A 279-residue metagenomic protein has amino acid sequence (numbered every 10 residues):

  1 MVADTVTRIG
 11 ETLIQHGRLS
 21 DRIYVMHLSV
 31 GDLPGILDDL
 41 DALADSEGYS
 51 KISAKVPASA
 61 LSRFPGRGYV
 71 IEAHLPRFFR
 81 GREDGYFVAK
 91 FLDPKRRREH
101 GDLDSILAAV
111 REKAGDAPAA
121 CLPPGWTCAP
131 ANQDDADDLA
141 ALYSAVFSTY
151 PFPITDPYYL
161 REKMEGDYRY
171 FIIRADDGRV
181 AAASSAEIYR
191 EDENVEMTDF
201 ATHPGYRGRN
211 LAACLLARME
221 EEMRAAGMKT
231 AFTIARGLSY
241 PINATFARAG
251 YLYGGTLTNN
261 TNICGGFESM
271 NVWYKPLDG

Functional and structural regions predicted by a protein language model:
M1-E47, S53, L61-S62, R82: N-terminal charged segments
T5-R22, A131, A140-P204: A conserved beta-strand-loop-helix scaffold within acyl/acetyltransferase catalytic domains
S20-S29, D102-A109, A114-P153, V272: Short amphipathic alpha-helix that is part of the acyltransferase structural core
D21-L33, F200-G208, R236: A short, internal acetyl-CoA/4′-phosphopantetheine-binding micro-motif in the GNAT/acyltransferase core
G31-A42, T202, G208-A225, R248: Conserved acetyl-CoA-binding loop-helix of GNAT-fold acetyltransferases
A44-V56, M223-A235: Conserved GNAT acetyl-CoA-binding A-motif
S53-L61, F79, T233-N243, N260-I263: Conserved beta-strand-loop-alpha-helix junction that forms the acyl-donor binding cleft
K55, V70-Y86, L252-S269: Conserved catalytic-core motifs of GNAT/GCN5-like acyltransferases
